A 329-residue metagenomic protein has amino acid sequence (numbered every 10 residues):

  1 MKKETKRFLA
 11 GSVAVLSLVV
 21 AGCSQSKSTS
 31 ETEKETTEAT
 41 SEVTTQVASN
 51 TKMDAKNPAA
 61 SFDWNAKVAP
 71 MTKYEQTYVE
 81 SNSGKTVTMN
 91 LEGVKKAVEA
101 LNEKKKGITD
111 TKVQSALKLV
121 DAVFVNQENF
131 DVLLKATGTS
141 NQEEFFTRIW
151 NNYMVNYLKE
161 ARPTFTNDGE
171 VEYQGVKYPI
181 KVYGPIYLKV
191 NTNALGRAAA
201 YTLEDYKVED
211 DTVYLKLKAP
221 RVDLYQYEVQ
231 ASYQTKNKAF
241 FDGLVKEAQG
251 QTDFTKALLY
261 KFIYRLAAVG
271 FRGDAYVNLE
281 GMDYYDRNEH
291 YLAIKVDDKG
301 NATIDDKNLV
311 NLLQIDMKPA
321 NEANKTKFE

Functional and structural regions predicted by a protein language model:
M1-A10: Bacterial Sec-dependent N-terminal signal peptides
V19-G22: C-terminal motif of bacterial Sec signal peptides marking the signal peptidase cleavage site
S24-A66: Short, low-complexity, disordered segments immediately C-terminal to signal peptides in bacterial exported proteins
D63, K67-N191: Core segments of small alpha/beta cavity-forming domains
R197-V208: Short amphipathic beta-strand and strand-loop transition segments with alternating hydrophobic
E209-R221: A short hydrophobic beta-strand element
Y225-D286: Mixed-charge, low-complexity intrinsically disordered segments
G281-E329: Extracellularly exposed regions in secreted/surface proteins, prominently low-complexity, repeat-rich
